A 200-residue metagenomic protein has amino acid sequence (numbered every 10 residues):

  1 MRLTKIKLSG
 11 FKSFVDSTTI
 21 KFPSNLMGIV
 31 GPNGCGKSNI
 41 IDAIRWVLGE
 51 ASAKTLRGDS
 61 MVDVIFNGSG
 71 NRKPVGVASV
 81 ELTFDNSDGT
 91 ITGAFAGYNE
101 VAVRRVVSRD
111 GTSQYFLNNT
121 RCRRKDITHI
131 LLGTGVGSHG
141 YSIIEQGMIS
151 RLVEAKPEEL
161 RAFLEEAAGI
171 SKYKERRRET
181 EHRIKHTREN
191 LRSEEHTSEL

Functional and structural regions predicted by a protein language model:
R2-E194, S198: Gly/Lys-enriched N-terminal cap/neck module of very large, oligomeric protein machines
